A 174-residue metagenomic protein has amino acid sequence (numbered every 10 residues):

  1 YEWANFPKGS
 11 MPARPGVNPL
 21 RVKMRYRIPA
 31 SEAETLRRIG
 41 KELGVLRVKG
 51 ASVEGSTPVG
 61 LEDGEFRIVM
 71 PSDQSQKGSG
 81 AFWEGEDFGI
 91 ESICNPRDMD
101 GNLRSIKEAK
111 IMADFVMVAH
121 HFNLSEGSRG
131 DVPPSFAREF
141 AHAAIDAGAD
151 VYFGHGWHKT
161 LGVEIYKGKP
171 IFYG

Functional and structural regions predicted by a protein language model:
Y1-G174: Acidic, metal/ion-coordinating pockets
